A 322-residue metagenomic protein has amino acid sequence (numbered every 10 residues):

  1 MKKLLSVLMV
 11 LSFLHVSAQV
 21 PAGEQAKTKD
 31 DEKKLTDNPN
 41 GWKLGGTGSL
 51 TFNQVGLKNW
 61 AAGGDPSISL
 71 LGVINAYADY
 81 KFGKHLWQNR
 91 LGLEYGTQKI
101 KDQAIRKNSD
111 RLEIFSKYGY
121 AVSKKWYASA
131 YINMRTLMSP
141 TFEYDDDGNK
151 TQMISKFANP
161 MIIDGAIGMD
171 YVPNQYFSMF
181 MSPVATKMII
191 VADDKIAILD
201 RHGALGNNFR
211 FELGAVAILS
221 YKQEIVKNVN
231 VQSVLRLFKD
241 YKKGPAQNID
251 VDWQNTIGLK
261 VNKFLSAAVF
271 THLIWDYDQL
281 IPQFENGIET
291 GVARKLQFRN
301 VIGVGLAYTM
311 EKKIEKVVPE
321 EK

Functional and structural regions predicted by a protein language model:
V16-T47, K313-K322: Sec-dependent signal peptide cleavage junction
G46, L50-F52, G72-Y80, I114-Y120 (+8 more regions): Residues on the lipid-exposed face of transmembrane beta-strands in outer-membrane beta-barrel proteins
L50-G56, F82-K84, L93-K99, M134-P140 (+4 more regions): Transmembrane beta-strands of outer-membrane beta-barrel pores
K58-G64, K99-A104, N149-S155, H202-N207 (+2 more regions): Extracellular loop and loop/strand-boundary signature of outer-membrane beta-barrel proteins
P66-G72, N108-L112, N159-I163, F209-A215 (+2 more regions): Residues that define the transmembrane beta-barrel architecture of outer-membrane proteins
H85-W87, K125-A128, Y176-M179, N228-V231 (+2 more regions): Repeated loop/turn-to-beta-strand initiation elements of outer-membrane beta-barrel proteins
R106-G214, G291: Outer-membrane pore/translocation modules
L296-K322: Outer-membrane beta-barrel "beta-signal"
